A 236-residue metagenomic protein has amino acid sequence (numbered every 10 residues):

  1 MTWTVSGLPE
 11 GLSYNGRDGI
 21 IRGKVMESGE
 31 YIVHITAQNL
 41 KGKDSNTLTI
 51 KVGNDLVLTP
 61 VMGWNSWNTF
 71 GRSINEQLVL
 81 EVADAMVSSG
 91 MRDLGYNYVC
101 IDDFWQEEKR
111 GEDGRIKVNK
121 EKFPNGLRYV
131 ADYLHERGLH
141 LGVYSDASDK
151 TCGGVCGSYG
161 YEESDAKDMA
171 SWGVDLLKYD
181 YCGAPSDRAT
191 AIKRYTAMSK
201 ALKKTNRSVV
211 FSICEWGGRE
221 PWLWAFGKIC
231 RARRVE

Functional and structural regions predicted by a protein language model:
T2-I20: Low-complexity "stalk/linker" and mucin-like segments enriched in Ser/Thr/Pro/Ala/Gly
I20-S28: Extracellular/luminal low-complexity segments enriched in Ser/Thr/Pro
G29-V33: Exposed beta-strand face motif in extracellular beta-rich ectodomains
I35-A37: Conserved structural position at the C-terminal beta-strand of extracellular beta-sandwich adhesion modules
G42-N54: C-terminal edge beta-strand
K51-E76: An acidic-aromatic substrate-binding cleft motif
N68, E81-V82, M86-R188, R194: Aromatic-lined carbohydrate-binding/catalytic grooves of carbohydrate-active enzymes
Y161-S164, K203, V210-E236: Glycan-recognition surfaces
